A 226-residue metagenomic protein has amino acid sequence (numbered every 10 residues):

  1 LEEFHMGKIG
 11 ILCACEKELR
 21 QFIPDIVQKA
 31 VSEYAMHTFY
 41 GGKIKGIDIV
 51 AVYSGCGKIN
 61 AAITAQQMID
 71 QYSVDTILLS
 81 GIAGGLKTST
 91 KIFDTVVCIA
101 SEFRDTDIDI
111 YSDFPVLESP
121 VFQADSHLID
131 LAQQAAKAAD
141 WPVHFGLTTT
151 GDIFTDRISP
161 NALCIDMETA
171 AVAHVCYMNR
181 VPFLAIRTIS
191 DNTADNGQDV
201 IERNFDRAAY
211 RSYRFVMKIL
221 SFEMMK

Functional and structural regions predicted by a protein language model:
L1-M6: Short, Lys/Arg-enriched N-terminal segments with co-localized hydrophobic residues within the first ~10-30 amino acids
G7-I26, D48: Short, conserved "active-site rim" segments that organize catalytic pockets and cofactor/ligand binding
G7-K8, E33-K226: Glycine-rich phosphate- or other oxyanion-binding loops that anchor nucleotides, phosphorylated ligands
P24-V27, A100-E102: A generic structural signal for secondary-structure junctions that act as hinges or helix/strand caps at the edges
